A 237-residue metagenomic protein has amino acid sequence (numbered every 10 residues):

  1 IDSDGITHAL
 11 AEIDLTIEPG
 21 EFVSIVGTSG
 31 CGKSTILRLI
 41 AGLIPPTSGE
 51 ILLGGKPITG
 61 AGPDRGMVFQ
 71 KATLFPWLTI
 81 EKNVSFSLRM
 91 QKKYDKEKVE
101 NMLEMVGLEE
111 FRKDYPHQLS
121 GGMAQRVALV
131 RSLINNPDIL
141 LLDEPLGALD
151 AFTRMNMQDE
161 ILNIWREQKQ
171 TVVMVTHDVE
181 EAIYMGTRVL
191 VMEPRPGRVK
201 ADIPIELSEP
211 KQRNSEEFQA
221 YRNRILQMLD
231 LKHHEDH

Functional and structural regions predicted by a protein language model:
V26-T28: The feature captures the beta-strand-to-loop junction immediately N-terminal to the Walker
A41: Helix-to-loop junction immediately C-terminal to a conserved catalytic motif
G49-A61: Conserved ABC transporter NBD signature motif
E81-R89, E100, P204: Short helical segment in ABC ATPase nucleotide-binding domains corresponding to the A-loop/adjacent helical element
Y94-F111, N163: Conserved ABC ATPase "signature" region
D114-H117, N135: Conserved signature/switch motifs of ABC ATPase nucleotide-binding domains
L140-D143: Catalytic Walker B motif of ABC-type/P-loop ATPase nucleotide-binding domains
